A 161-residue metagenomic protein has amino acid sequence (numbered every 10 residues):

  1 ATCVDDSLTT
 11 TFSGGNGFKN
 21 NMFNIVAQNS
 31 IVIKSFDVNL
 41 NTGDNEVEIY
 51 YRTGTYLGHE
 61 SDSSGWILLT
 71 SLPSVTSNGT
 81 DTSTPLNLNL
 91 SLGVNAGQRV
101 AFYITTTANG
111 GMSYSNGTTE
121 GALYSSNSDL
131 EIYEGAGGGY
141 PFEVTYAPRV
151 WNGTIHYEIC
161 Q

Functional and structural regions predicted by a protein language model:
A1-H59, N109-Q161: Beta-sheet-rich sandwich/jelly-roll-like modules and their strand-loop junctions
D44-S125: Aromatic- and Gly/Pro-enriched, solvent-exposed loop/edge beta-strand patches characteristic of beta-rich domains
